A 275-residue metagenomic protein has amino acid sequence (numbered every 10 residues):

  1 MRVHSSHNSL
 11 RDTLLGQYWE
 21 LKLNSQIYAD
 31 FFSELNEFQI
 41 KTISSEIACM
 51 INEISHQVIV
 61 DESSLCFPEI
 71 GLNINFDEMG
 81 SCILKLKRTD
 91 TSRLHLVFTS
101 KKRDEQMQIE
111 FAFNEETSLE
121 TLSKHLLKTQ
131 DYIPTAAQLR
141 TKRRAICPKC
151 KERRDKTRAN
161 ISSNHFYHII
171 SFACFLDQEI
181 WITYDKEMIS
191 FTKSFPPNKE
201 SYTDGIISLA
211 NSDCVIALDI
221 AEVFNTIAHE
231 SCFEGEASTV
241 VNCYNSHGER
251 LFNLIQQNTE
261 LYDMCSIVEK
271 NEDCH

Functional and structural regions predicted by a protein language model:
M1-I83, K186: An N-terminus-focused feature that recognizes amino-terminal "leader" regions
M1-W19, T99-E105, I109, K186 (+2 more regions): C-terminal functional regions that serve as terminal interaction/effector modules
H7, L14, K22, H125-S171 (+1 more regions): Terminal and domain-flanking low-complexity segments
I27-A48, C82, K87-R88, S162-S190 (+1 more regions): DNA polymerase processivity clamps
A48-L96, S190-N242: Intrinsic, low-complexity N-terminal interaction/targeting segments
N52-V58, R103, D177, G248: Glycine-centered flexibility motif
C66-I146, F233-Q256: Hydrophobic, ordered structural segments
A145-L209: Long, positively charged binding patches that form subdomain-scale interaction surfaces for polyanionic ligands
